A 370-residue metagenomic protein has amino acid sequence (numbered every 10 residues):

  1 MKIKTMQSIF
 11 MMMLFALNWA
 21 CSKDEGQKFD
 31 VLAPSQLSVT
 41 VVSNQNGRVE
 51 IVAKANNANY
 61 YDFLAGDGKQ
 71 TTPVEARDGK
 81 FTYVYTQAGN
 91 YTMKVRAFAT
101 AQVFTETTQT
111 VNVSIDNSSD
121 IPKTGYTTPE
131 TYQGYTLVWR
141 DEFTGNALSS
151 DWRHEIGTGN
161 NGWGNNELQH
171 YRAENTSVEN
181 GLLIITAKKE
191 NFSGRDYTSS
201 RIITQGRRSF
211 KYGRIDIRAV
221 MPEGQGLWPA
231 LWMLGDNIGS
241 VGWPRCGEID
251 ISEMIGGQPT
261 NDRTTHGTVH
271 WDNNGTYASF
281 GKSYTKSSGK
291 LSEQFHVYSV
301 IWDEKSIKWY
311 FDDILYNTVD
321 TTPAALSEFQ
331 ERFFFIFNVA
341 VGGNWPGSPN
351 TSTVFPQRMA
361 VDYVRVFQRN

Functional and structural regions predicted by a protein language model:
M1-P34: Bacterial Sec-dependent N-terminal signal peptides
N18, A55-N57: Short stretches within intrinsically disordered, low-complexity N-terminal or propeptide regions
K23, P34-V52, Y60-D62, A76-R77 (+3 more regions): GH16 jelly-roll
N57-K69: Change to "...patches in solvent-exposed regions of secreted, membrane-anchored, or virion-exposed structural
G68-R77: Solvent-exposed serine/threonine-rich low-complexity stretches and specific carbohydrate-binding patches
